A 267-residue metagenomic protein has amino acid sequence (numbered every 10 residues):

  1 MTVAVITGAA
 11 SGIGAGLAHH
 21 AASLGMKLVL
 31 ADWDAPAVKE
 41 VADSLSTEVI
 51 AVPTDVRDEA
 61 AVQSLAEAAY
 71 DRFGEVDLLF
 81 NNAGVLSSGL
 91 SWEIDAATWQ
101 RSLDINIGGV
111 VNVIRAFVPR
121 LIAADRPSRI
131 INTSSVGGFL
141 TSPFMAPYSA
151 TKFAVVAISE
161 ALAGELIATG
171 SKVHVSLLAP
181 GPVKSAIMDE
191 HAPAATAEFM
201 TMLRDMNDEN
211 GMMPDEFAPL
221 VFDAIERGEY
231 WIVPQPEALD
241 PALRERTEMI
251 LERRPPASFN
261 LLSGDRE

Functional and structural regions predicted by a protein language model:
M1-V29: Canonical Rossmann dinucleotide-binding motif of NAD(H)/NADP(H)-dependent dehydrogenases/reductases, specifically
L24-E40: Conserved glycine-rich Rossmann-like NAD(P)H-binding loop of the short-chain dehydrogenase/reductase
A35-P36, T54-S64, A96: The beta1-alpha1 cofactor-binding region of Rossmann-like NAD(H)/NADP(H)-dependent oxidoreductases
L90-S91, D95-L103: Substrate-binding pocket helix/loop in short-chain dehydrogenase/reductase
I114, T151: Active-site helix of classical SDR
S135: Residue(s) in the substrate-gating loop at a strand-loop-helix junction that position the organic substrate next
E165-I232: SDR active-site lid
